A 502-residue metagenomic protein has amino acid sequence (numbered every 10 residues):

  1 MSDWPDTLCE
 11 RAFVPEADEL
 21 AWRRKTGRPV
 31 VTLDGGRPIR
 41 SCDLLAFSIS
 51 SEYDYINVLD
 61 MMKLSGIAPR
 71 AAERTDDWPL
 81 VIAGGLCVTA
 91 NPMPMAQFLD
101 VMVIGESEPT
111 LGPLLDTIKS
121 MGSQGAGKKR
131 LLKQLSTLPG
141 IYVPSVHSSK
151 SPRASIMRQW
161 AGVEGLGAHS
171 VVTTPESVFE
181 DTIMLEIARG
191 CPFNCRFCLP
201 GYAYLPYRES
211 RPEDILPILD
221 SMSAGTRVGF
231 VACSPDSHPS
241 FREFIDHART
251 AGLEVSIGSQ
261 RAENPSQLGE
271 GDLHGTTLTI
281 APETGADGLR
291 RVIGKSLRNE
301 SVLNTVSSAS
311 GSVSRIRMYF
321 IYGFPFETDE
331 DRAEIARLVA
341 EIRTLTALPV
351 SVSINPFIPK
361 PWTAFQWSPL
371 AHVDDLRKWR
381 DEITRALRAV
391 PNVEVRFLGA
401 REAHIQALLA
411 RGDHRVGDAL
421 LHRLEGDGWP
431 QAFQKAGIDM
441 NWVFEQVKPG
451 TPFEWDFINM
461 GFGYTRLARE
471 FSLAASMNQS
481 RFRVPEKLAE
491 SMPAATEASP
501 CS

Functional and structural regions predicted by a protein language model:
P5-D18: A short beta-strand-loop structural module common to alpha/beta enzyme folds
D18, F241, G288-I293, Y322-E330 (+4 more regions): Flexible glycine/acidic-rich beta-alpha junction loops that bind and position SAM and/or redox cofactors in anaerobic
R24-K150, K360-D413, L420-D427: Glycine-rich beta-alpha loop elements in corrinoid/cobalamin-binding modules across cobalamin-dependent enzymes
Y53, L216-S351, P359: Conserved SAM/AdoMet-binding glycine-rich loop
Q134-S145, C233-H238, Q260-N264, G323 (+4 more regions): A glycine-rich phosphate-binding loop feature that marks nucleotide/adenosyl-phosphate handling sites
L138, Y142-L185: N-terminal [4Fe-4S]-dependent radical SAM core
E176-P212: Canonical Radical SAM [4Fe-4S] cluster-binding loop centered on the CxxxCxxC motif and its immediate flanking residues
A389-S502: Radical SAM enzyme core and accessory elements
